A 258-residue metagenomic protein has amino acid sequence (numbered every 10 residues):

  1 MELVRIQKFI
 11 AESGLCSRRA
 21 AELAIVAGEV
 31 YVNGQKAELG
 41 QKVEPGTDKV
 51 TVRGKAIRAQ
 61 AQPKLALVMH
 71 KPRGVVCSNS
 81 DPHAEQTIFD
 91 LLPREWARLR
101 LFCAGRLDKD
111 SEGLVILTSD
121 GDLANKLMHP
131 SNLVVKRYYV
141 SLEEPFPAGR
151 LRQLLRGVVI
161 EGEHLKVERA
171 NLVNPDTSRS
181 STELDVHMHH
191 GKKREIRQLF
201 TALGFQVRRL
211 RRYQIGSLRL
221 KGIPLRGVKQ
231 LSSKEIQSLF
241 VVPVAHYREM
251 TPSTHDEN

Functional and structural regions predicted by a protein language model:
M1-N258: Basic, flexible Lys/Arg- and Gly-enriched helix-loop patches that mediate nucleic-acid binding at interfaces with rRNA
